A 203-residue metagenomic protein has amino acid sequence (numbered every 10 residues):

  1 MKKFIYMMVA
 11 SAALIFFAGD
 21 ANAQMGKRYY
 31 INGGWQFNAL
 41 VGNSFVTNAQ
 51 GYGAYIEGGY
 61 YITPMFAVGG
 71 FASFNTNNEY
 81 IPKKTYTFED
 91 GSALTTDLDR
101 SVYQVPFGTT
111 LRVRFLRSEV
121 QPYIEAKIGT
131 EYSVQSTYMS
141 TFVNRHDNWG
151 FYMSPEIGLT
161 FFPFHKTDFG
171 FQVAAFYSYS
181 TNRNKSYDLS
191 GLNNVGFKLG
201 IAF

Functional and structural regions predicted by a protein language model:
M1-R28: Cleavable N-terminal export/targeting peptides
K3-F4, M65, V113, L199: Hydrophobic alpha-helical segments, especially transmembrane helices and their immediate juxtamembrane helical caps
A21-I62, A67-V68, K185, L192 (+1 more regions): Short glycine/proline- and aromatic-enriched beta-strand/turn motifs that initiate or cap beta-hairpins
I31, F37, E57-S140, G150-M153 (+1 more regions): Gram-negative (and chloroplast) outer-membrane scaffold detector with strong preference for beta-barrel transmembrane
F45-Q50, T96-Y103, F142-W149, S186-N193: Replace "Gram-negative outer membrane beta-barrel proteins" with "bacterial and organellar outer membrane beta-barrel
T76-K83, G158-F203: Predominantly the C-terminal beta-signal and adjacent terminal strand-loop region of outer-membrane beta-barrel
